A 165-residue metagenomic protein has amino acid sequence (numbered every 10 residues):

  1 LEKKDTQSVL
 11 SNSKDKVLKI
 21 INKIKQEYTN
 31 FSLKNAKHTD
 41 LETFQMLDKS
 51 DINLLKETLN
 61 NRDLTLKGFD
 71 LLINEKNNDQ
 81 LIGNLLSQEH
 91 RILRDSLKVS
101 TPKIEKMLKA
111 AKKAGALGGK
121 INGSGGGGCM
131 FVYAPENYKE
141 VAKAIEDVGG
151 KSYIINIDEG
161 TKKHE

Functional and structural regions predicted by a protein language model:
L1-G118, V132-E165: C-terminal nucleotide
G126-V132: N-terminal pre-core extensions flanking Radical SAM catalytic domains
